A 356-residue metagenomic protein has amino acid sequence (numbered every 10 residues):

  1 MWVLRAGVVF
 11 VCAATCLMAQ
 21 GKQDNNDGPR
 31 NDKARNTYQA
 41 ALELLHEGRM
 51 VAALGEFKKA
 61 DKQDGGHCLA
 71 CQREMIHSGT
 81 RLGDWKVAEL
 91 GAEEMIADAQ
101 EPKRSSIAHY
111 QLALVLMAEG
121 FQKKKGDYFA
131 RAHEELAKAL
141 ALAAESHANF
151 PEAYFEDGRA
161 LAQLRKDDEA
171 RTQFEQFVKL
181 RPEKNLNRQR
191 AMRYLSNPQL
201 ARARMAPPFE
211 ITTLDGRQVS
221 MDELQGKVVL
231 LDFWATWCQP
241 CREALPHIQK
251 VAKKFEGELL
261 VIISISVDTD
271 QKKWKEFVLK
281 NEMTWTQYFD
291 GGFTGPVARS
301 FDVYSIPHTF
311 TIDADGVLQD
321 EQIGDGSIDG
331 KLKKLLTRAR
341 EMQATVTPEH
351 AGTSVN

Functional and structural regions predicted by a protein language model:
Q163, R171-T212, D222-Q225, E276-L279 (+2 more regions): N-proximal helix/coil linker or "cap" segments that precede and/or mark the start of modular domains
E210-L214, I263, K275-A314: Short, internal strand/loop/helix patches that form the active-site neighborhood or redox-interaction surface
Q225, F233-K250: Conserved redox-active cysteine motifs that mediate thiol-disulfide chemistry, especially di-cysteine Cys-X(1-2)-Cys
E243-N281, G292-R299, G330, T353: Structural microenvironment flanking redox-active thiols in thiol-disulfide oxidoreductases
T311-N356: Thiol-/selenol-based redox modules, centered on thioredoxin-like and closely related oxidoreductase domains
